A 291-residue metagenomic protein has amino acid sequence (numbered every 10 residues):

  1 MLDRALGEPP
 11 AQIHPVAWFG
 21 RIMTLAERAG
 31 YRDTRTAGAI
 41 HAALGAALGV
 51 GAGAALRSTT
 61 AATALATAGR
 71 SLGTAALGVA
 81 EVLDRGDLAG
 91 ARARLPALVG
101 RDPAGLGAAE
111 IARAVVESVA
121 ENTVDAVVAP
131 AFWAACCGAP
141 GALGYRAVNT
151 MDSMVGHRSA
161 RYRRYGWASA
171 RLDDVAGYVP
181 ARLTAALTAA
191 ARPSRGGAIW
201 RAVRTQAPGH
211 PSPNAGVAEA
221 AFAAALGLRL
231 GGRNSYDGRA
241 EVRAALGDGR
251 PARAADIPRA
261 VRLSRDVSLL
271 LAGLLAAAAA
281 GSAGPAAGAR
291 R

Functional and structural regions predicted by a protein language model:
M1-R291: Short amphipathic, positively biased membrane-proximal segments that drive organelle/inner-membrane targeting
